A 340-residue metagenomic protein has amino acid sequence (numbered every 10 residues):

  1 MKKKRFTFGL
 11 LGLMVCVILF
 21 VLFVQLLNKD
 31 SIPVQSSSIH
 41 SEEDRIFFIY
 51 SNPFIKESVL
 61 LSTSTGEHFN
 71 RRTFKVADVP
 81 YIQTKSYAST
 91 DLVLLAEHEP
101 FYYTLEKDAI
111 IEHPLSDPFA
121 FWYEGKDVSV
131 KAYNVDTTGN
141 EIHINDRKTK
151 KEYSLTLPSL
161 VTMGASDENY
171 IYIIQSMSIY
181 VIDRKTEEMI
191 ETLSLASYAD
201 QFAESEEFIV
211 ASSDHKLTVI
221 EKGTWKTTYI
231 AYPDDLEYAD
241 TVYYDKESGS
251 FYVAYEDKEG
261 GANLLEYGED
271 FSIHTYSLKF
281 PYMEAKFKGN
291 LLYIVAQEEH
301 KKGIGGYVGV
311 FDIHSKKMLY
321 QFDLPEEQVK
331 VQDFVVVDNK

Functional and structural regions predicted by a protein language model:
M1-N70, E327-K340: Sequence/structural signature of beta-propeller modules and their immediately flanking N-terminal secretory/stalk
F20-K29, F54-V79, L95-P118, D136-T156 (+4 more regions): Surface-exposed loop/turn elements that mediate protein-protein interactions on large endomembrane-trafficking
S31-I39, V76-S89, L115-K126, T156-E168 (+4 more regions): Repeated scaffold domains used in trafficking and secretory/extracellular systems, primarily beta-propellers
S38-K56, I82-E97, A120-T137, E168-Q175 (+3 more regions): Short beta-strand elements that form the blades of beta-propeller/WD-repeat-like and other beta-sheet-rich scaffold
L60-L61, V93, A120-F121, M163-G164 (+10 more regions): Ordered hydrophobic segments in well-structured contexts
N134, S159-V161, I171-I179, S197-Y198: Glycine- and small hydrophobic-enriched segments that form the cores of compact globular domains
Y229, T241-Y243, E247, V253-E256: C-terminal amphipathic alpha-helical segment
